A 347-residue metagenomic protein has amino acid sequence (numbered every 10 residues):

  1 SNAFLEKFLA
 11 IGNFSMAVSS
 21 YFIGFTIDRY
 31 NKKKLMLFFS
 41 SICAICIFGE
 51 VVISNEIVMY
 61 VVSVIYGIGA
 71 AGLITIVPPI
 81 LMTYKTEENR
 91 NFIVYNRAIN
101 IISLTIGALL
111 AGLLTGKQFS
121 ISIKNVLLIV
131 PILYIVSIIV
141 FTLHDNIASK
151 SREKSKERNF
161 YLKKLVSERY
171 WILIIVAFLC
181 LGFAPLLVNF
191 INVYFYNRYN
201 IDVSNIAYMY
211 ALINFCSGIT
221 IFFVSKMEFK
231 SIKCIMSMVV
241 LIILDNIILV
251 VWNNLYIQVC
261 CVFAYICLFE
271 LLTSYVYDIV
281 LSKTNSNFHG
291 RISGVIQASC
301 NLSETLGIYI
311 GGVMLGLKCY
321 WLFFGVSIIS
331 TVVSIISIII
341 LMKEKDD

Functional and structural regions predicted by a protein language model:
S1-F4, N189-N205: Short amphipathic helix-loop junctions that connect adjacent transmembrane helices in Major Facilitator Superfamily/SLC
F14-V18, I206-E228: Transmembrane alpha-helices of Major Facilitator/SLC transporters
V18-S54: Conserved MFS/SLC helix-loop-helix module at the cytosolic interface between two early adjacent transmembrane helices
S20-N31, T115, T220-I232, L315: Helix-to-loop junctions at the C-terminal end of transmembrane segments in multipass secondary transporters
K34-F48, K233-I248: Structural signature of the two symmetry-related core transmembrane helices
V64-N100: Cytoplasmic helix-loop-helix junction between adjacent transmembrane helices in 12-TM secondary transporters
P131-S151, S337-M342: C-terminal membrane-cytosol helix-exit motif in multi-pass small-molecule transporters
N146-I175: Juxtamembrane intracellular "pre-TM" segments in multi-pass secondary transporters
